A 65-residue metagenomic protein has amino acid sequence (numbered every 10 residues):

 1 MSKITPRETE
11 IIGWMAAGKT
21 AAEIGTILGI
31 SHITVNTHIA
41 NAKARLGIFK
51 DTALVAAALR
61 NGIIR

Functional and structural regions predicted by a protein language model:
M1-R7: Regulatory hinge/linker segments at domain boundaries that couple sensory/effector modules to output domains
K3, N61-R65: Short hydrophobic/aromatic patches at helix-to-coil boundaries
E8-M15, L54: Short alpha-helical "packing" element that flanks the helix-turn-helix/winged-helix DNA-binding module
W14-A16, I33, L59: Short amphipathic helical patch at the helix-1/turn junction of helix-turn-helix
G18-A21, I64: A general structural signal for well-ordered secondary-structure junctions
T20-A53: Recognition helix of helix-turn-helix DNA-binding domains
D51-G62: Short, basic, alpha-helical segments at the C-terminal edge of helix-turn-helix-like DNA-binding modules
